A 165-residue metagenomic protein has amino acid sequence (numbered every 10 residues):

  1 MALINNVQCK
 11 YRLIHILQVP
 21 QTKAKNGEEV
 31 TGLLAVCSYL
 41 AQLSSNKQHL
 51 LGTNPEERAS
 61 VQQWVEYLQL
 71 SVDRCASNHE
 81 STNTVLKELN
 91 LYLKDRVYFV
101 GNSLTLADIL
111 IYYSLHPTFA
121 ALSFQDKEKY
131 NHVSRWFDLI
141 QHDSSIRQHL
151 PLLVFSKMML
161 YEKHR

Functional and structural regions predicted by a protein language model:
M1-F99, S103, H116-A121, R165: GST-like domain detector, emphasizing the conserved glutathione-binding G-site in the N-terminal thioredoxin-like
I14-H15, N90, N131, D138 (+1 more regions): Poly-acidic low-complexity segments
Y39, W64-Y67, Y112, W136 (+1 more regions): Short acidic/histidine-centered micro-motifs embedded in hydrophobic/aromatic stretches that mark compact functional
N54, H79, A107, K127-E128 (+1 more regions): Residue-level signal for alpha-helical context at structural boundaries
A59-L70, V133-R147: Short, mixed-charge aromatic SLiMs
T84-L86, N131, V154-L160: Short alpha-helical linear motifs
F99-L122, K127-I140: GST superfamily/GST-like fold recognition
S145-R165: C-terminal helix/juxtamembrane-tail motif
